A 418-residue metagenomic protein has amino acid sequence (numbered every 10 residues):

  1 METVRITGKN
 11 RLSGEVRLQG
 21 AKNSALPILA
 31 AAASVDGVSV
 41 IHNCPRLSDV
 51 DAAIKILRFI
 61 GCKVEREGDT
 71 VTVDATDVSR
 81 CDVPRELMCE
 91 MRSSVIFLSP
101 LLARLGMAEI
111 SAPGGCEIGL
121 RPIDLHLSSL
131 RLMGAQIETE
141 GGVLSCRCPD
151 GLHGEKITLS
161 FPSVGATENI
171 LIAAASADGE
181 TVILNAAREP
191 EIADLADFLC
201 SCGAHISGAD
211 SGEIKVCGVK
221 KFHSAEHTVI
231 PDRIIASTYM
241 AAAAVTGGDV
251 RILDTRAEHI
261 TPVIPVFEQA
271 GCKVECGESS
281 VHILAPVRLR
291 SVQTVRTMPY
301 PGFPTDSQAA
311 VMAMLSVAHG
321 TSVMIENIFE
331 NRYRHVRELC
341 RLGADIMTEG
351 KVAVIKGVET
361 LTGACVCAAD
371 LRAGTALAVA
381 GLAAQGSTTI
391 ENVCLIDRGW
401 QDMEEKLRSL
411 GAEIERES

Functional and structural regions predicted by a protein language model:
M1-S418: Short, structured segments at the rim of ligand-binding sites
